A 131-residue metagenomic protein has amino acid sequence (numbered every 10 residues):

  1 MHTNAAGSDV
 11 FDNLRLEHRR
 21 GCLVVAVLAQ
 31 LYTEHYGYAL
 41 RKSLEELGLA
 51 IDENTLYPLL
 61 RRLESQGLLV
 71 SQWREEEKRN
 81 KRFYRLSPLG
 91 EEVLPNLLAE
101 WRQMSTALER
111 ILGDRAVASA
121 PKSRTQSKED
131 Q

Functional and structural regions predicted by a protein language model:
M1-L16: Short, Lys/Arg-enriched N-terminal segment that forms or immediately precedes the first helix of a structured domain
L14-Y57, R61: N-terminal helix-turn-helix DNA-binding core of bacterial DNA-binding proteins
E53, R79-N80: Short, aromatic/basic-enriched loop-to-helix "N-cap" motif that marks the start of an alpha-helix at regulatory
Q66-R79, R85: Beta-hairpin "wing" of winged helix-turn-helix
N80-L98: Basic, amphipathic "hinge/linker" alpha-helix immediately C-terminal to the N-terminal HTH DNA-binding motif
E92-Q131: Amphipathic alpha-helical dimerization/coiled-coil segments that flank or bridge DNA-binding/regulatory modules
